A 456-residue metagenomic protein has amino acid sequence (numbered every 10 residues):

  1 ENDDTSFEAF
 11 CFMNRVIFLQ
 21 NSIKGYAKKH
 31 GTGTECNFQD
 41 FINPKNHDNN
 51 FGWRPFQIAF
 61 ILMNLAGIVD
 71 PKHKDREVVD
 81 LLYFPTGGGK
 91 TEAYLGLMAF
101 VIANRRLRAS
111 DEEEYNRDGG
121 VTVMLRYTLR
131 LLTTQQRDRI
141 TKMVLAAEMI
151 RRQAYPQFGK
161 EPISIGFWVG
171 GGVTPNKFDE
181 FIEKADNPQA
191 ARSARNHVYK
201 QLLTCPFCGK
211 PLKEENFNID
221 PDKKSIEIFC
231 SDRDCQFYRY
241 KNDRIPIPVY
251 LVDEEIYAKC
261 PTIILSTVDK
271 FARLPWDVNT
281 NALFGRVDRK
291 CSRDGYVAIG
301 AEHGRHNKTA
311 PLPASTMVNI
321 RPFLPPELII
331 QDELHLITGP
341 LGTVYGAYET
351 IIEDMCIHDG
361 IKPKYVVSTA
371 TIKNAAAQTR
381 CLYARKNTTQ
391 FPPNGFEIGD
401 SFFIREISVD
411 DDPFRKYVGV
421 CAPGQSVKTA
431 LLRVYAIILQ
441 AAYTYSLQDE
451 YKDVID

Functional and structural regions predicted by a protein language model:
E1-L65, P206, K210, D269: Low-complexity, highly charged intrinsically disordered N-terminal segments that act as targeting/localization
L65-D70, T91-D118, T122, R139-K142 (+1 more regions): Walker A/P-loop NTP-binding motif
E77-V79, V101-D138, E148-E161, I256-K259 (+2 more regions): Conserved SF1/SF2 helicase motif Ia
L82-T91, L129-L131, E333-L341, I352-Q378 (+2 more regions): Conserved helicase ATPase motor motifs in RecA-like P-loop NTPase domains
R117-E148, G166-V173, S266-W276, A370-A376: Conserved Walker A/P-loop ATP-binding site and its immediately adjacent core in helicase/helicase-like ATPase domains
G171, K177-L203, I219, K373-A377 (+2 more regions): Conserved interdomain linker/interface between the two RecA-like ATPase lobes of SF2 helicase motors
C205-C208, E227-C235, C291, A310: Short cysteine-rich clusters marking metal-coordination/redox-active sites
P261, D269, L283-R305, I320-M355: SF2 helicase catalytic motif II
